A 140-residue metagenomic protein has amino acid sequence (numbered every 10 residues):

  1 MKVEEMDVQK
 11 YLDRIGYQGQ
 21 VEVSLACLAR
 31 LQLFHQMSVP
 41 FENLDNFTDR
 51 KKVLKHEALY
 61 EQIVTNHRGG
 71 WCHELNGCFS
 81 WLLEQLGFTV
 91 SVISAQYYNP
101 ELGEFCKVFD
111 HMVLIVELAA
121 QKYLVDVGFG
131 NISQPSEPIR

Functional and structural regions predicted by a protein language model:
K2-H67: Secondary-structure boundary elements
C27-L28, L44-F47, K51, K55-Y60 (+5 more regions): Generic preference for flexible, low-structure residues
G77, W81-R140: Hydrophobic/aromatic-rich core segments of domains that either
